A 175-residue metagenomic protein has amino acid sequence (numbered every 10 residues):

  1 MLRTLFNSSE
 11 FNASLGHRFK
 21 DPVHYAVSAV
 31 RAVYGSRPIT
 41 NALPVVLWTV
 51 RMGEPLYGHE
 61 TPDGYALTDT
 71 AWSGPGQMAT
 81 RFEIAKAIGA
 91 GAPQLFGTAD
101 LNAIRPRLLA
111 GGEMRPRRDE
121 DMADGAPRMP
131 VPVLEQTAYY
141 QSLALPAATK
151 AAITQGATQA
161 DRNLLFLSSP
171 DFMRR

Functional and structural regions predicted by a protein language model:
L2-R175: Flexible, low-complexity segments enriched for small/polar residues
